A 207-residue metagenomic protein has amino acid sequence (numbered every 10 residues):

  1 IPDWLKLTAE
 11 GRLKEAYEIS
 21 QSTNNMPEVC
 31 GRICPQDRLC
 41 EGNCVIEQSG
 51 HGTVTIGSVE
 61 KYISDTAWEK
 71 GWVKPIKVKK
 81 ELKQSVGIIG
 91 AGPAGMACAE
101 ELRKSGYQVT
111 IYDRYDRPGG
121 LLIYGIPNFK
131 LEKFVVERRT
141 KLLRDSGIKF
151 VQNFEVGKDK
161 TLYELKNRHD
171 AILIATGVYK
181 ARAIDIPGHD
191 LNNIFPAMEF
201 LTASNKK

Functional and structural regions predicted by a protein language model:
I1-E10, S20-Q21, N43, E47-G57 (+3 more regions): Beta1-alpha1 glycine-rich phosphate/pyrophosphate-binding loop at the start of Rossmann-like nucleotide-binding domains
I1-R32, G50-K80, S204-N205: Ferredoxin-type iron-sulfur electron-transfer modules in oxidoreductases and energy-metabolism complexes
V45, G177-V178, N205: Short glycine-/small-residue-rich Rossmann-like dinucleotide-binding loops
V59-K79, K141-D159, A181-K207: Glycine-rich dinucleotide-binding loop and its adjacent helix/turn
K83-Q84: Nucleotide donor/acceptor-binding cores
I89, R168-G177: Short hydrophobic core segments
Q152-I172: Conserved beta-strand-loop-beta-strand element in the redox core of flavoprotein oxidoreductases
